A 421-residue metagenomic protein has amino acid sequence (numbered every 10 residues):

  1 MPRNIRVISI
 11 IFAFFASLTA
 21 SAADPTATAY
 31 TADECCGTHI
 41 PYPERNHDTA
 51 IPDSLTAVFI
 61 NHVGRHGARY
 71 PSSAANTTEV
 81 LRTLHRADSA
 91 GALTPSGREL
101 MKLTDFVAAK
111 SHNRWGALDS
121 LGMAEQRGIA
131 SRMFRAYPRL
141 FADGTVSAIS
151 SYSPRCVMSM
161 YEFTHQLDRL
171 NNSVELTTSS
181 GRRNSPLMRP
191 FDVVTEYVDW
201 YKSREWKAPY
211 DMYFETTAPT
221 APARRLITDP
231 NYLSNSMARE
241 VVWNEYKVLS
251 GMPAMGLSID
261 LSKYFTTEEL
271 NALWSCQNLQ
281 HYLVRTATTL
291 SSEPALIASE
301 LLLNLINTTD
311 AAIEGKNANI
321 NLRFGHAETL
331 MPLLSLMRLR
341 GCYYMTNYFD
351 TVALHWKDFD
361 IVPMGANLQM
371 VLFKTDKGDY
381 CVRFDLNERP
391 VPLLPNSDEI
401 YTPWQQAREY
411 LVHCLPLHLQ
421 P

Functional and structural regions predicted by a protein language model:
M1-P25: Bacterial Sec-dependent N-terminal signal peptides
A23-S147, S151-N321, G325-P421: Signature for phosphate-centric chemistry
